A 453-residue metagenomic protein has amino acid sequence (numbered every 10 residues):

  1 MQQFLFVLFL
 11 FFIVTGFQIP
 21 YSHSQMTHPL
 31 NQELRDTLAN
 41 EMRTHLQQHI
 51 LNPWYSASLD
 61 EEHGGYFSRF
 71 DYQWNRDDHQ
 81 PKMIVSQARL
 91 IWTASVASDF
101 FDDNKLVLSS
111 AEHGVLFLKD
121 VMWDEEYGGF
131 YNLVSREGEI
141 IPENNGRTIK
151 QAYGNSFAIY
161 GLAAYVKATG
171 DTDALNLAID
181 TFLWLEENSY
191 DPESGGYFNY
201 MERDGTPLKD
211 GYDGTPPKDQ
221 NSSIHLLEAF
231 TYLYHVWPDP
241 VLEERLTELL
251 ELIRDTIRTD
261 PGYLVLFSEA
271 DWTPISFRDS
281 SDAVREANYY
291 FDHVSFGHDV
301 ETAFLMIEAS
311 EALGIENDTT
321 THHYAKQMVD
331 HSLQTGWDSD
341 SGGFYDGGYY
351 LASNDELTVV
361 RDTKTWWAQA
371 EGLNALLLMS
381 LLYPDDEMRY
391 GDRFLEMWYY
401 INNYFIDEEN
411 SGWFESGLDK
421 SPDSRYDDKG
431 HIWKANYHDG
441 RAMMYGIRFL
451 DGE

Functional and structural regions predicted by a protein language model:
M1-T27: Bacterial Sec-dependent N-terminal signal peptides
S24-E453: Glycan-recognition and catalytic cores of secretory/periplasmic carbohydrate-active enzymes
